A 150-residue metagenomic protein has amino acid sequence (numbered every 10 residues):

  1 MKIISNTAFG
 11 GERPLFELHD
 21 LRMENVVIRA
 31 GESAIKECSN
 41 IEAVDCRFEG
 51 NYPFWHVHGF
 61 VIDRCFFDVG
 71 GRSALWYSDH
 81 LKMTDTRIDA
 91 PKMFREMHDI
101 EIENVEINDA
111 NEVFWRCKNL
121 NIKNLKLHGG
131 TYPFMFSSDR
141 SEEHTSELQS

Functional and structural regions predicted by a protein language model:
M1-F48: N-terminal segments that cap or nucleate solenoid repeat domains
K2-I4, L21-E24, I41-A43, F60-R64 (+4 more regions): All-beta strand scaffolds that present successive hydrophobic residues in beta-strands
T7, T84-T86, T131, T145: Residue-identity detector for threonine
G11-F16, A30-K36, G50-H58, G70-Y77 (+4 more regions): Short glycine/acidic-rich loop motifs that flank beta-strands on beta-rich extracellular proteins
V26-V27, V44, V57, V61 (+3 more regions): Extended aliphatic helical segments
E143-Q149: Conserved small/polar residues in nucleotide/adenosyl-binding loops
